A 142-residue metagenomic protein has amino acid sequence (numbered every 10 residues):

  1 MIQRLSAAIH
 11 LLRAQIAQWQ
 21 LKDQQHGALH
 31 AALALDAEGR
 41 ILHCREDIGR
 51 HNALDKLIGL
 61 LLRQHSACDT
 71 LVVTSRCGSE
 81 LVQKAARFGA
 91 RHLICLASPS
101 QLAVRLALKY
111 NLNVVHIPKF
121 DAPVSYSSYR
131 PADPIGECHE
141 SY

Functional and structural regions predicted by a protein language model:
M1-K84: Conserved mixed alpha/beta catalytic, RNA-binding, or beta-rich assembly cores of soluble enzyme, regulatory
R50-C138: Feature captures the catalytic cores and cofactor-binding loops of soluble hydro-lyases/lyases that act on carboxylate
E140-Y142: C-terminal amphipathic alpha-helical segment
